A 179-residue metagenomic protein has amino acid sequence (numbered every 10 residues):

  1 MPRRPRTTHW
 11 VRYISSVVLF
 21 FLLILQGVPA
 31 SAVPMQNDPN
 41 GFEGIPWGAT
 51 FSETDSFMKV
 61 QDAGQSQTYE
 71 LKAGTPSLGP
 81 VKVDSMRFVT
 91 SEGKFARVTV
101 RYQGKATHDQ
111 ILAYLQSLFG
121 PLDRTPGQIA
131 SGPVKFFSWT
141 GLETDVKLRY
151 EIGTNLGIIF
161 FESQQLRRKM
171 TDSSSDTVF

Functional and structural regions predicted by a protein language model:
M1-V11: N-terminal secretory signal peptides that target proteins for export/translocation
R3-P5, A32-L71, T99-F179: Non-cytosolic coordination micro-motifs
S15-Q26: Bacterial N-terminal signal peptides
F42, V81-V83, G93-F95, V134: Extracytoplasmic
L71-K82: A low-complexity, Ser/Thr/Gly/Pro-enriched, surface-exposed linker/loop concept that marks segments flanking
S85-F88, L148: Short, surface-exposed beta-strand/loop micro-motifs that present aromatic residues
S91-A96, L156: Coil-to-beta-strand transition motifs
